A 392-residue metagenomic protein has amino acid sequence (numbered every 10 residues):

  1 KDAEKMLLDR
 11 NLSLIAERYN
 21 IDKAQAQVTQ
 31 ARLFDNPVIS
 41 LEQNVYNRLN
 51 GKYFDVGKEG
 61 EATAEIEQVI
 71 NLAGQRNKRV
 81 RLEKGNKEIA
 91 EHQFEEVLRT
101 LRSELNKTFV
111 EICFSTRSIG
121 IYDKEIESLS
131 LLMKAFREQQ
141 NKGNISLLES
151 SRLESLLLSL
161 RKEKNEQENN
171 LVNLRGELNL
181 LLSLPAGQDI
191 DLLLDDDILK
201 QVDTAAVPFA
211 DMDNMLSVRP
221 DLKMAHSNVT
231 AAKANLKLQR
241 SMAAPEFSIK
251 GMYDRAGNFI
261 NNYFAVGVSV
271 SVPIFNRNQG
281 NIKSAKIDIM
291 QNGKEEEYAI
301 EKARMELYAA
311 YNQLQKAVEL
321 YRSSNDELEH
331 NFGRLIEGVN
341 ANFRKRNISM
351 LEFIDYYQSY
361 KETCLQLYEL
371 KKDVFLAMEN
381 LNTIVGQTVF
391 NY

Functional and structural regions predicted by a protein language model:
K1, S40-L72, R79, L193-A205 (+2 more regions): Small/polar, glycine/serine/threonine/aspartate-rich low-complexity segments that form flexible
K1-E111, L147: Short flexible linkers and secondary-structure junctions
K1-E4, A186, Q366-Y392: Acidic, low-complexity, intrinsically disordered peripheral segments
K1-V38, Q43, V69-I70, N144-S146 (+5 more regions): Bacterial Sec-pathway N-terminal export signals of envelope proteins
A16-A31, V97, L101-Y122, L131-M133 (+5 more regions): Amphipathic alpha-helical coiled-coil segments
V80-K84, L147-L156, M350-Q358: Short, charged, amphipathic alpha-helical segments
V97-N214, A310-Q313, A317, Y360: Periplasmic alpha-helical coiled-coil/stalk elements that build and connect Gram-negative outer-membrane
